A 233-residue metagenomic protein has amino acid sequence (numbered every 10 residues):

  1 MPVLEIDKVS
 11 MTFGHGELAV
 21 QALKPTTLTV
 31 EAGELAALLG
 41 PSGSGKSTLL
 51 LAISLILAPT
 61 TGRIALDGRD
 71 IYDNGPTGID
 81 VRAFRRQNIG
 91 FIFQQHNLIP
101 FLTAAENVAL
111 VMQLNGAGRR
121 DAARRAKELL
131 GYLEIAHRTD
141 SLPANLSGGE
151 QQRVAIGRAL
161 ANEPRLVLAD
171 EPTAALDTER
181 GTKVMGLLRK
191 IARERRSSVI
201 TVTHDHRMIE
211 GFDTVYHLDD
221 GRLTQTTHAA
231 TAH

Functional and structural regions predicted by a protein language model:
M1-T12, Q225-H233: ABC-family P-loop ATPase nucleotide-binding domain
V3-L4, V9-L218: ABC family nucleotide-binding domain
